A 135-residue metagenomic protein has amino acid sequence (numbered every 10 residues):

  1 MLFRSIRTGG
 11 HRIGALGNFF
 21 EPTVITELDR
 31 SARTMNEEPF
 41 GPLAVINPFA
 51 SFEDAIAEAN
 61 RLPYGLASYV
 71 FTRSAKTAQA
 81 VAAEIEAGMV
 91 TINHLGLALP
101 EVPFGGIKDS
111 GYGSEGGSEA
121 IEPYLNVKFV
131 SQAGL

Functional and structural regions predicted by a protein language model:
M1-L2: Short, small-residue-biased leader/transition segments that mark boundaries at the very start of proteins
I6-G9: Short beta-strand segments
R12, F19-L135: Conserved C-terminal structural/oligomerization subdomain of aldehyde/semialdehyde dehydrogenase
